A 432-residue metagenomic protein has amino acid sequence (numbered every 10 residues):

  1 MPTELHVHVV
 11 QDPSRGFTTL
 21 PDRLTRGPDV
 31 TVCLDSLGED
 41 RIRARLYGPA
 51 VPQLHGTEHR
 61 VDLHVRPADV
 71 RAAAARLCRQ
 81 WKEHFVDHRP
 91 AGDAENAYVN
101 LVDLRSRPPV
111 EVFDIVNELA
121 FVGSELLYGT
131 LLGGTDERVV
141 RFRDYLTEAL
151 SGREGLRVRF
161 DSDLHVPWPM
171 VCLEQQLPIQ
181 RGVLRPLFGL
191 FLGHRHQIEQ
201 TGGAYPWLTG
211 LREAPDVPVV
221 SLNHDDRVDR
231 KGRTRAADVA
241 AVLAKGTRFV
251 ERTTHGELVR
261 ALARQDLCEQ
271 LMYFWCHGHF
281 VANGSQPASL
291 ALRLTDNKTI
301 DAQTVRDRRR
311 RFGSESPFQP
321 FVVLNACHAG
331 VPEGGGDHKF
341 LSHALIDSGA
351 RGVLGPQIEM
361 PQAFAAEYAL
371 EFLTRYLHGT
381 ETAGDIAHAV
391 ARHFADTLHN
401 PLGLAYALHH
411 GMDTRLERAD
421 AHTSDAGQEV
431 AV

Functional and structural regions predicted by a protein language model:
M1-P28, E137, I179-H196, H328 (+1 more regions): Flexible, low-complexity linker/boundary loops enriched in proline and small hydrophobic residues that flank enzymatic
M1-R159, D163-V166: Non-catalytic, solvent-exposed interaction/assembly segments
H84-T130, A149, D161-H165, P178-S285: A domain-level signal for caspase-like cysteine endopeptidase catalytic cores and their zymogen-processing architecture
G189-V217, L294-F318, Q362-A363, E367-V432: Caspase-like cysteine protease fold
A241-G335: Catalytic-core segments of thiol-dependent peptidases
A263-Q265, I346-G349: Non-catalytic positions within long, well-ordered alpha-helices that form the structural scaffold/packing of enzyme
G336-A344: Charged helix-capping and loop-helix junction motifs
R351-A363: Short acidic/histidine-rich active-site segments
